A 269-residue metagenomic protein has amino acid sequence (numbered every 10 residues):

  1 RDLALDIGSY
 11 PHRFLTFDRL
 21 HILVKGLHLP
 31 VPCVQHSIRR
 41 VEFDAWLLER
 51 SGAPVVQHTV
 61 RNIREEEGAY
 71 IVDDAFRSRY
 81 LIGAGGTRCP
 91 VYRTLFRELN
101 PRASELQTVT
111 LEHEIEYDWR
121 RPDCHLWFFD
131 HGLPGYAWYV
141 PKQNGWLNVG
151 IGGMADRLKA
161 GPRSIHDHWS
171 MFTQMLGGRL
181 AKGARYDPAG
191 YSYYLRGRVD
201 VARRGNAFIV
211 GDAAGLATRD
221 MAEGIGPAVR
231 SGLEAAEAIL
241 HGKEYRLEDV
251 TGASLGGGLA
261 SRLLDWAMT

Functional and structural regions predicted by a protein language model:
R1, V24-W46: Dinucleotide-binding Rossmann-like beta1-alpha1 core, especially the glycine-rich loop that anchors the ADP
R1-H21: N-terminal FAD cofactor-binding segment of flavoenzymes
D18-V24, G68-V72: Short polybasic amphipathic segments
V34-Q35, A160-R163, D220-G224: Short, solvent-exposed loop/turn segments at secondary-structure boundaries
E49-R185, Y194, R198-V199, G215-L216: Predominantly flavin-linked oxidoreductase catalytic cores and closely associated redox partners
Y191-R219, A260-M268: FAD-binding beta-loop-beta segment adjacent to the flavin cofactor pocket
A217-I239: A conserved FAD-binding loop/helix module that cradles the flavin
A236-T269: Active-site-proximal substrate-binding core of FAD-dependent oxidoreductases
